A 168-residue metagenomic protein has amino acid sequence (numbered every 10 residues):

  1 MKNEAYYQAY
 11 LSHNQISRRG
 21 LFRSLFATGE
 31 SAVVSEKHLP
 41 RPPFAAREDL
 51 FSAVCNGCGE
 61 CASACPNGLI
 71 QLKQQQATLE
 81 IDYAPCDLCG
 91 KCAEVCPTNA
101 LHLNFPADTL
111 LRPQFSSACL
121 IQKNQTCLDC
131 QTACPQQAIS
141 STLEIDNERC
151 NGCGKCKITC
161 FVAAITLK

Functional and structural regions predicted by a protein language model:
M1-K168: Non-ligating segments of multi-cofactor redox enzymes
